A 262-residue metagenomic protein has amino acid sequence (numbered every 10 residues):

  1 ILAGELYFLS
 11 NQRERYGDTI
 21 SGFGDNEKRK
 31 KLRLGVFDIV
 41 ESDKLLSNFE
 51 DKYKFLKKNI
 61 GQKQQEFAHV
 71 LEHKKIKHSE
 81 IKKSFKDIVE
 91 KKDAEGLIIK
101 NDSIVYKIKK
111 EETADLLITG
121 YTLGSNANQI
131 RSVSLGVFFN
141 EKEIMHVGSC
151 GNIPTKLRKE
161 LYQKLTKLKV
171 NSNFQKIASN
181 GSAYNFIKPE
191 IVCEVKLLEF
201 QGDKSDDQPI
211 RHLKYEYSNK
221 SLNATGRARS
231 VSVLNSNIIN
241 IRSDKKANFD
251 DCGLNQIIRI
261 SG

Functional and structural regions predicted by a protein language model:
I1-Q64, L197, K204-P209: Covalent nucleotidyltransferase
G61-K188, V192-Q256: Nucleic-acid 5′ end/cap handling module spanning
Q256-G262: Acidic, low-complexity intrinsically disordered tails
